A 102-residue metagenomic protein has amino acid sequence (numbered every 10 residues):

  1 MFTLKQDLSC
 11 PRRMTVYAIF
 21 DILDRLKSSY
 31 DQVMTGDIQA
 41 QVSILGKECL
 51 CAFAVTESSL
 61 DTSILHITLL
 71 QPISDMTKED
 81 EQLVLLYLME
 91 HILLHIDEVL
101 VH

Functional and structural regions predicted by a protein language model:
M1-H102: Ser/Thr-rich, low-complexity intrinsically disordered terminal regions
